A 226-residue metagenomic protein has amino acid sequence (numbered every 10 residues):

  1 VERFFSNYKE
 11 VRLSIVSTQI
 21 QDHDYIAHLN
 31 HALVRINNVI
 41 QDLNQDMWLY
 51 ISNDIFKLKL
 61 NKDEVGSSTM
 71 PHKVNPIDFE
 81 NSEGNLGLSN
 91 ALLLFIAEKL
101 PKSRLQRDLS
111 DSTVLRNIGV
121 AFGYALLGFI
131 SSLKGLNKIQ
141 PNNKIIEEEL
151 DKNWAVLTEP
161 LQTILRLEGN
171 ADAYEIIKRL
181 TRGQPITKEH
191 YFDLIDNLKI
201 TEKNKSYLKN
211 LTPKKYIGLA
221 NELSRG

Functional and structural regions predicted by a protein language model:
V1-K99: Internal glycine-rich alpha/beta core junctions
D54-I55, S67-G226: Glycine-rich cofactor/substrate-binding loops
